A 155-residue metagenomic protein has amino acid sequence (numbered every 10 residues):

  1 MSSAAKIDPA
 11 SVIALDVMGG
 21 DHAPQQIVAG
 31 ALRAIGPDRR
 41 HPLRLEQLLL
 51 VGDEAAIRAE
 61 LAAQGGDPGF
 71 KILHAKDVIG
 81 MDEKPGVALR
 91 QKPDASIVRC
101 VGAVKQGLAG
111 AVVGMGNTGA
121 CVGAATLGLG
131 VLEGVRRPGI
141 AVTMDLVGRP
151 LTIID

Functional and structural regions predicted by a protein language model:
M1-M115, A120-L127: Contiguous, glycine/small-aliphatic-enriched amphipathic segments in soluble metabolic enzymes
G123-D155: Short, acidic/small-residue loops that bind anionic groups at enzyme active sites
